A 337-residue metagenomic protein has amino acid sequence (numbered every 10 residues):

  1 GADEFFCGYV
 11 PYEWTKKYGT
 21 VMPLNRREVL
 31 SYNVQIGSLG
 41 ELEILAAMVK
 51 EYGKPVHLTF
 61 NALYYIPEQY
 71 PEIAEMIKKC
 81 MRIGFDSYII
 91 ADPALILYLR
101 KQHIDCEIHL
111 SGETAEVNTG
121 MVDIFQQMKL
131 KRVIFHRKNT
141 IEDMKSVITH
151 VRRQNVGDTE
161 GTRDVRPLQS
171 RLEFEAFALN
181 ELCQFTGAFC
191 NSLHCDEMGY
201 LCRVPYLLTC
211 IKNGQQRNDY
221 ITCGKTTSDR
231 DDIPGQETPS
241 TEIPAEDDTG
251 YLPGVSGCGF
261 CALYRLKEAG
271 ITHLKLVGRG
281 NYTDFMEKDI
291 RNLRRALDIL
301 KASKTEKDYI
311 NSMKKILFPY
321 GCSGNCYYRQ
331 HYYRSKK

Functional and structural regions predicted by a protein language model:
G1-E116, G120, I134, E142-R152 (+3 more regions): Active-site pocket-lining/capping segments in soluble small-molecule metabolic enzymes
K129-L130: As written
